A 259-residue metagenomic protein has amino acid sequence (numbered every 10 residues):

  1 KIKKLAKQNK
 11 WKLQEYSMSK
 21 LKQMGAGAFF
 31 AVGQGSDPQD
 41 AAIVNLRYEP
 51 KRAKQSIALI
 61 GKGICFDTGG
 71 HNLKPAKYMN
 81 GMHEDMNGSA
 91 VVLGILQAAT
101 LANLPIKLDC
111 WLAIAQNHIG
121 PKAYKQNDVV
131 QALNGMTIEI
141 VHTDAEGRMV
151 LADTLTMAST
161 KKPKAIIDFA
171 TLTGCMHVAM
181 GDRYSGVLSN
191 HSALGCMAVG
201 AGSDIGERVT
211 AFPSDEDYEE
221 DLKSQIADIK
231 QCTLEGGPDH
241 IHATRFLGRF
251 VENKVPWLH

Functional and structural regions predicted by a protein language model:
K1-H259: A generic structural signal for tightly packed, nonpolar segments enriched in small/aliphatic residues
